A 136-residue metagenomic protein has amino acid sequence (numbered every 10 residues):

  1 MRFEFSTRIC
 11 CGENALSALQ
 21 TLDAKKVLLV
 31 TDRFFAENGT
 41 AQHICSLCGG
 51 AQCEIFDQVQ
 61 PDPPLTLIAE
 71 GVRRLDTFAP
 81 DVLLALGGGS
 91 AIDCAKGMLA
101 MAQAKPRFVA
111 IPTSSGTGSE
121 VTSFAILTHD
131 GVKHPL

Functional and structural regions predicted by a protein language model:
M1-V82: ATP/NTP phosphate-donor binding region
T7, M101-L136: A glycine/threonine-rich phosphate-anchoring loop and its flanking beta-alpha core in nucleotide/phosphate-binding
S17, A36, S90-I92, S115-T117: Glycine-rich nucleotide phosphate-binding loop and flanking beta-alpha elements of Rossmann-like dinucleotide-binding
G39-A41, C94-G97, E120-V121: Short glycine-/acidic-enriched loop or helix-start segments at secondary-structure transitions that form or flank
L75-S114: A short, small-residue-rich loop immediately preceding and capping a beta-strand
